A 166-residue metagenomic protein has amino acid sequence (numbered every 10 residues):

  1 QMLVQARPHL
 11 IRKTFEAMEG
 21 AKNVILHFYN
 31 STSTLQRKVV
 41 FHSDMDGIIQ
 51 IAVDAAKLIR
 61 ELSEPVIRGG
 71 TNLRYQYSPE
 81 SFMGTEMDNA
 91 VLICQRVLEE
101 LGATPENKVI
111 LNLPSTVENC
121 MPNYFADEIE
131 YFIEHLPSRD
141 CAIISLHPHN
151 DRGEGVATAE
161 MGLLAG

Functional and structural regions predicted by a protein language model:
Q1-P8: N-terminal capping/small domains of soluble enzymes
L3, H27-S31, H147: Short beta-strand segments
P8-A142, T158-E160, L164-A165: Alpha/beta enzyme core
P148-E154: Active-site-adjacent loop and "lid" segments of alpha/beta metabolic enzymes
